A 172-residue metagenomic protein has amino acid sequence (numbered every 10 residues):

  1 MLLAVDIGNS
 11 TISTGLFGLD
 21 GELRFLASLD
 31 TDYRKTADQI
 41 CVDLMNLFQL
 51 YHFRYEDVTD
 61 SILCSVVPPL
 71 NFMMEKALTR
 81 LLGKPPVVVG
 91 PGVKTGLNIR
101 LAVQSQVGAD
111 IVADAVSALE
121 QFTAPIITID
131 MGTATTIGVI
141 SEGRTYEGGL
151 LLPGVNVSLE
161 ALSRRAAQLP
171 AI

Functional and structural regions predicted by a protein language model:
L2-D6, I62, I126-D130: Short glycine-aspartate micro-motif
L2-L44, G143-A166: Short glycine-rich, Thr/Ser-proximal phosphate-binding strand/loop in the N-terminal lobe of ATP-dependent enzymes
T11, K35, C64-N71: Glycine-rich phosphate-binding loops at beta-strand->alpha-helix junctions
L44-D60: Phosphate/pyrophosphate-binding loops at sites that engage ATP/ADP/AMP, CoA/4′-phosphopantetheine, polyphosphate
Y55-V66, P85-V87: Short glycine-rich phosphate-binding loop at a beta-alpha junction
P68-M73, A77-R80: N-terminal/domain-start alpha-helical segments
K76, K84-V87, V93, L97-R165: Phosphate-binding/catalytic loop of phosphoryl-transfer enzymes
Q168-I172: Catalytic phosphate-donor-binding core of small-molecule kinases
